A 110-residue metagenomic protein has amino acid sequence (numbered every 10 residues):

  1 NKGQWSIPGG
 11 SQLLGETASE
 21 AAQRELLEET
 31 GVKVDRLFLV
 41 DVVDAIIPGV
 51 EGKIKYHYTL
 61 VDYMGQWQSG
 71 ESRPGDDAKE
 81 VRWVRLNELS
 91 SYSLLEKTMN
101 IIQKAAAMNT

Functional and structural regions predicted by a protein language model:
N1-E29: Conserved Nudix-box catalytic region and its N-terminal flanking loop in Nudix hydrolases and closely related
S6, F38, D62: Conserved beta-strand segments that form the floor/walls of ligand-binding pockets within enzyme and binding domains
S6, H57, W83: Short aromatic/basic micro-patch
G10, R24, L37, V84-N87: Structural detector for helix-capping/boundary residues
K33-V42: A short coil-to-beta-strand element that immediately follows conserved catalytic motifs
V43-E71: Active-site-adjacent beta-strand/loop module that shapes the phosphate/pyrophosphate-binding cleft
D62-M64, R73-K104: NUDIX/MutT-family hydrolases
A106-T110: Generic C-terminal helix-cap and adjacent flexible tail
